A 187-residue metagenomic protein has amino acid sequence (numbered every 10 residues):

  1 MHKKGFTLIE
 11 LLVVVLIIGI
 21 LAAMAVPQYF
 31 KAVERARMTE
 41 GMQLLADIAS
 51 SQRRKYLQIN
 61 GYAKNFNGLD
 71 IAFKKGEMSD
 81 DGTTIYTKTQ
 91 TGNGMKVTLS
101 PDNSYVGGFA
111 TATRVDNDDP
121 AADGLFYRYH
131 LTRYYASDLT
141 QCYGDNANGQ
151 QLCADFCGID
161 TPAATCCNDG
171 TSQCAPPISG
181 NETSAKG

Functional and structural regions predicted by a protein language model:
M1-V33, G41: N-terminal single-pass transmembrane signal-anchor helix
L21-A22, I48, N65, N148: Alpha-helical protein-protein interaction elements
A23, S50, Y56, P120-D123: Generic detection of intrinsically disordered/low-complexity segments and helix-coil linkers/edges
A23-A25, K31-E40, G94-F109: Short, surface-exposed loop and linker segments with low hydrophobicity and enrichment for Pro/Ser/Thr
F30-Y62, I71-K75: Membrane-proximal N-terminal amphipathic helix
Q58-G187: Periplasmic/extracellular, small/polar-rich flexible segments of pilin-like filament-forming proteins
